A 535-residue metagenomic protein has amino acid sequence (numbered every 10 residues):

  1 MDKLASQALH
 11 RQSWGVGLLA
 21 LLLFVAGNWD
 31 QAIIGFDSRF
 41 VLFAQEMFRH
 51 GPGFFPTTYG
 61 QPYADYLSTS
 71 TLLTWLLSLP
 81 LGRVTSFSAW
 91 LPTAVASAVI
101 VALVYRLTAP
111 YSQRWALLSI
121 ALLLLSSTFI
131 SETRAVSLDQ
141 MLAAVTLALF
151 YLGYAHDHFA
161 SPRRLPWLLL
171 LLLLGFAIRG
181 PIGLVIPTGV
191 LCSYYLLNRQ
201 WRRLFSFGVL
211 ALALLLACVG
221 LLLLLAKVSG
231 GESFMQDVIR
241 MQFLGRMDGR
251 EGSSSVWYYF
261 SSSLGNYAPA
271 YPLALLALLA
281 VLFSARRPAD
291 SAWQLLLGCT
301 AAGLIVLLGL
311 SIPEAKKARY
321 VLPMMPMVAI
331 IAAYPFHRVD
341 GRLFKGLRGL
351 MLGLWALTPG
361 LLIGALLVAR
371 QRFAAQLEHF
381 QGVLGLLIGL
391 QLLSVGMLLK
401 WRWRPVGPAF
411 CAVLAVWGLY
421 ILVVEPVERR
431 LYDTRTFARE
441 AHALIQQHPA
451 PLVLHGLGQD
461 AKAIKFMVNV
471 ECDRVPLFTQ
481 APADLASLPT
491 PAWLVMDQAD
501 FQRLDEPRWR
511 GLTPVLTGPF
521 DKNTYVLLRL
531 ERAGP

Functional and structural regions predicted by a protein language model:
M1-F24, F207-L214: Start-transfer (signal-anchor) and selected internal transmembrane alpha helices of multi-pass inner/ER membrane
H10, P166, L170, S284-P535: Membrane-embedded architecture of ER/inner-membrane glycosylation machinery
W29-E46, P52-F55, Q61-L73, R83-F87 (+3 more regions): Extracytoplasmic catalytic/substrate-binding loops of multi-pass membrane glycan-assembly enzymes
F40-E46, L170-L171, I178, G183-K317 (+3 more regions): Transmembrane-lumen/periplasm boundary regions of multi-pass, lipid-linked membrane glycan transferases
W90, S131-L142: Short acidic/glycine- and proline-prone juxtamembrane loop motifs at membrane-interface regions of multi-pass membrane
L91-Y111: Transmembrane-helix motifs of polytopic, lipid-linked glycan transferases
L103, L122, L142-H158, V328-I331: Specific aromatic-rich, kink-prone transmembrane helix
A109-P110, R114, L149-L165, F336-V339: Membrane-interface transmembrane helices that cradle and orient dolichyl/undecaprenyl
